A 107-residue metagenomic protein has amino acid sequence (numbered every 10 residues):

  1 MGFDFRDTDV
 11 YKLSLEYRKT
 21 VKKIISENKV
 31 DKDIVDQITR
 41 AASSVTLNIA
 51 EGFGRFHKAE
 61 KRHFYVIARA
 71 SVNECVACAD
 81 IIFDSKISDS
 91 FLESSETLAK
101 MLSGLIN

Functional and structural regions predicted by a protein language model:
M1-N107: Amphipathic alpha-helical assembly/interaction segments
